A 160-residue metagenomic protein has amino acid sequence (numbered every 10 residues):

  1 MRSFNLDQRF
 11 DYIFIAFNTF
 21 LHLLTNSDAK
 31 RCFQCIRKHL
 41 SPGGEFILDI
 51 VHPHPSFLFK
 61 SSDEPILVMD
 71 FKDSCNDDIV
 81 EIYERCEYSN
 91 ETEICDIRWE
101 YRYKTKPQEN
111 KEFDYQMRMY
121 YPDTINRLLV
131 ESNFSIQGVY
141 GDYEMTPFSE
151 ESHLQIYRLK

Functional and structural regions predicted by a protein language model:
R2-Y12: A short acidic, Gly/Pro-enriched loop at the edge of an enzyme's catalytic core that lines a small-molecule cofactor
F4, L21-L23, P55: Short glycine-rich, flexible loops that bind phosphorylated cofactors or substrates
D11-D28: A short SAM/SAH-binding and catalytic strip from SAM-dependent methyltransferases
L24, S41, K160: Short conserved AdoMet
D28-E45: A short glycine-rich, Lys/Arg-flanked "PGG" loop and its adjoining helix->strand segment in the class I
F46-I47, I136: A short hydrophobic/small-residue beta-strand
I50-N126: SAM-dependent methyltransferase
Q116-K160: C-terminal lobe and adjacent flexible extensions of AdoMet/dcAdoMet transferase-like proteins
